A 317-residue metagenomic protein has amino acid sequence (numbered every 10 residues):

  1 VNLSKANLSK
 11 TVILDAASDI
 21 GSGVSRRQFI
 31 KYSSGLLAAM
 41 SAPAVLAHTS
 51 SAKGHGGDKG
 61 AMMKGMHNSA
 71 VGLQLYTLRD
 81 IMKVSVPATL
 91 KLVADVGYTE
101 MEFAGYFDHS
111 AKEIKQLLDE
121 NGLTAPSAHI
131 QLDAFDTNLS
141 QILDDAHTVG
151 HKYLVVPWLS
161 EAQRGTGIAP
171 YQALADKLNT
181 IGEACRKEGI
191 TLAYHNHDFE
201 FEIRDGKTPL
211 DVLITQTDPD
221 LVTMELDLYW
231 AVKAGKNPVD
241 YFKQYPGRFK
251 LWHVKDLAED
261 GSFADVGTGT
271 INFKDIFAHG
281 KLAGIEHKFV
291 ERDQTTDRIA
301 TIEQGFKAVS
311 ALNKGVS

Functional and structural regions predicted by a protein language model:
V1-S25, S51: N-terminal secretory signal peptides
A17, R27-A44, H48, K53-G72 (+5 more regions): Histidine-acidic metal/acid-base catalytic patches
Q74-V84, H129-F135, I168: Active-site mouth loops of central-metabolism enzymes
Y76-L78, A104-Y106, I130-D133, L159-E161 (+4 more regions): Active-site beta-loop-alpha junctions enriched in small/polar residues
T89-D108, G150: Catalytic domains of carbohydrate-active enzymes, especially glycoside hydrolases
E100, L132-M224, I299: Active-site acidic/histidine proton-transfer and metal-coordination neighborhood in alpha/beta enzyme cores
D108-K115: Active-site-adjacent beta->alpha loops and helix N-cap segments on the catalytic face of soluble alpha/beta enzymes
